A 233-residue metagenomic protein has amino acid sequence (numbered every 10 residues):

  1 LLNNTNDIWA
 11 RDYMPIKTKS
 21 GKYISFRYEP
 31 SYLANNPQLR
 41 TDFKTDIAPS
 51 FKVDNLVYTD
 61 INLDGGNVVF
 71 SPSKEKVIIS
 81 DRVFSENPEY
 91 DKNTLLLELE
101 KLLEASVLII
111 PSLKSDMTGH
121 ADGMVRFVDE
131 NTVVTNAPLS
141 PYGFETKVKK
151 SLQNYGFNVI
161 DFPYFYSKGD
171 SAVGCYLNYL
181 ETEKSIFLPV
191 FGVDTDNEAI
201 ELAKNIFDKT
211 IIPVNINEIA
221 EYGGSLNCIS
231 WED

Functional and structural regions predicted by a protein language model:
L1-D233: The feature marks the mature, well-folded catalytic cores of soluble enzymes
